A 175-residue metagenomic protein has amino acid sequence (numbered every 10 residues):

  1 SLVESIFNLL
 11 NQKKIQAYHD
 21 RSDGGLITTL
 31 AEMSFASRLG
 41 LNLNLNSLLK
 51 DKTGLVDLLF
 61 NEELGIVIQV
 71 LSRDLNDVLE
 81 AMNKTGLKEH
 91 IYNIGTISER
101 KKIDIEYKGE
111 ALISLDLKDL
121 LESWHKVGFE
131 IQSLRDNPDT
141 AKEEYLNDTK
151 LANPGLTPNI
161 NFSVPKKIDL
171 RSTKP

Functional and structural regions predicted by a protein language model:
S1-F60, L71-P175: Intein/HINT protein-splicing elements and their conserved insertion hotspots or analogous self-processing inserts
E63-G65: Short, solvent-exposed beta-strand edge segments and adjacent coil->beta transition regions
I68: Catalytic core of tubulin tyrosine ligase-like
